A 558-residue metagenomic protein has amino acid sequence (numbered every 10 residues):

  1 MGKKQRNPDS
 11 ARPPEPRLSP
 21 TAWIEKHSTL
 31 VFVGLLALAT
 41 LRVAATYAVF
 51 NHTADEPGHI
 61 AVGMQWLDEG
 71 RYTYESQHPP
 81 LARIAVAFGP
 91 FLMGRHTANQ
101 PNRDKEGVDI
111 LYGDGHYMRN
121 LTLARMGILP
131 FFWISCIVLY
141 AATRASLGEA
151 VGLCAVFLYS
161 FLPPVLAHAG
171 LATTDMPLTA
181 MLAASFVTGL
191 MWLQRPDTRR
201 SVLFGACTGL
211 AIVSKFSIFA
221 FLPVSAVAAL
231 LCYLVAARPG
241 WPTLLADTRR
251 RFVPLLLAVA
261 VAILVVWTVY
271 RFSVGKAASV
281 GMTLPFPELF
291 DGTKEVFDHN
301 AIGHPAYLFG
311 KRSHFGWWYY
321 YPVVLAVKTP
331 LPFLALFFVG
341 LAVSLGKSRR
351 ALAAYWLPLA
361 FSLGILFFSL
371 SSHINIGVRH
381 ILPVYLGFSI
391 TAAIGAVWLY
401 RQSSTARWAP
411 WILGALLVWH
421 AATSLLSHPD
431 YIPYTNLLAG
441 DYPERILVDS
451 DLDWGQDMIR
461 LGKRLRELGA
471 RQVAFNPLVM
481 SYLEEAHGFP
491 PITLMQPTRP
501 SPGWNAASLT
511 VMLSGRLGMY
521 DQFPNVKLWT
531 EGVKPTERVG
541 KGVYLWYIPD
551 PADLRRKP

Functional and structural regions predicted by a protein language model:
G2-R17, N436-P558: C-terminal luminal/periplasmic domains and tails of membrane-associated envelope-modifying transferases
K3-K4, Y72-L129, A277-H314: Interfacial juxtamembrane loops and adjacent helix segments that form the catalytic/substrate-binding surfaces
V33-L35, P223, L230, L255-L264 (+3 more regions): Signature aromatic-anchored transmembrane alpha helix within multi-pass, membrane-resident enzymes that catalyze glycan
L36, C154, A206, F337-V339 (+3 more regions): Transmembrane alpha-helix segments characteristic of polytopic inner-membrane glycan-assembly/cell-envelope
A155-S160, V187, T208, I212: Short helix- or helix-capping micro-motifs that position conserved polar/aromatic residues at function-defining sites
S185-S201: Membrane-interface transmembrane helices that cradle and orient dolichyl/undecaprenyl
F290-K294, N300-G310, A415-R460, V479-L483: Membrane-proximal, lumen/periplasm-facing interface regions of secretory-pathway glyco- and lipid-modifying enzymes
V324, T329-L352: Hydrophobic, aromatic-rich transmembrane alpha-helices and their immediate juxtamembrane boundary segments
